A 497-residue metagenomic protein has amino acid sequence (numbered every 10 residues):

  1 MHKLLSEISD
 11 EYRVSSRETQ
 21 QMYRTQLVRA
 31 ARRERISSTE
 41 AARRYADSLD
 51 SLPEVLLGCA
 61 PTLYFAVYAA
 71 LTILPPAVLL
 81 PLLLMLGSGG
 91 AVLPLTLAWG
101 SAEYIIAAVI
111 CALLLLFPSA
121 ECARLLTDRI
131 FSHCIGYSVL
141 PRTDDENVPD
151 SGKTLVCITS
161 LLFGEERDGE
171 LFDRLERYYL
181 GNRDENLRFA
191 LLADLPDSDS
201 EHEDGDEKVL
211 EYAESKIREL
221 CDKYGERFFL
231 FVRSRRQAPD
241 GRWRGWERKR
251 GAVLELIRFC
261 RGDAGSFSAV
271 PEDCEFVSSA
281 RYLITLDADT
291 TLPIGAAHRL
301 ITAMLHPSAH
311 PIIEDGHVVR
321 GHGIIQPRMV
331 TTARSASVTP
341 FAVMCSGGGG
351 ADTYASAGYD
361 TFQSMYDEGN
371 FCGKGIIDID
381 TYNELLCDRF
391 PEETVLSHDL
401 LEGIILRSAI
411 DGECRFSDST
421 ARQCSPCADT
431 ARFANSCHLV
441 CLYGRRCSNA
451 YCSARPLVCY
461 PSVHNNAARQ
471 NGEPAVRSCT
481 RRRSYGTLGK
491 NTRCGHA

Functional and structural regions predicted by a protein language model:
M1-A66, L74, G136-S453: Internal catalytic domains of large membrane-associated glycosyltransferases
A60-L125, P327-T331, F371, N435-V440 (+2 more regions): Alpha-helical bilayer-embedded segments of polytopic membrane proteins, i.e., transmembrane/intramembrane helices
A123-P141: Transmembrane-cytosolic junction motif
